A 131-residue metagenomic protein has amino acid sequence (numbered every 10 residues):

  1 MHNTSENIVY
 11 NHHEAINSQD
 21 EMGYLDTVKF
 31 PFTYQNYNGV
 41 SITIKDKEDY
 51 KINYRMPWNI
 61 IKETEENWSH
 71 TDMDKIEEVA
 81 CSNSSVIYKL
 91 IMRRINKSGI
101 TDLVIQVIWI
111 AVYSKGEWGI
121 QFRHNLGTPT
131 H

Functional and structural regions predicted by a protein language model:
M1-D20, T27: Short, aromatic-enriched amphipathic alpha-helices that serve as compact interaction elements
N17, R94-S98, A111-Y113: Beta-strand elements of well-folded, non-transmembrane domains
M22-E77, S84: A solvent-exposed, acidic/Ser-Thr-rich amphipathic alpha-helical stretch
P31-T33, K89-I95: Generic short beta-strand segments
I42-T43, I95-S98, T128-H131: A short local loop/turn or secondary-structure capping micro-motif enriched for an aromatic residue
T71-D72, I87-K89, T101-I108: Short, surface-exposed coil-to-beta transition loops
E78-S85, A111-E117: A short, structured loop/turn motif at beta-sheet edges
D102-H131: Short beta-strand edge/turn micro-motifs at domain boundaries
